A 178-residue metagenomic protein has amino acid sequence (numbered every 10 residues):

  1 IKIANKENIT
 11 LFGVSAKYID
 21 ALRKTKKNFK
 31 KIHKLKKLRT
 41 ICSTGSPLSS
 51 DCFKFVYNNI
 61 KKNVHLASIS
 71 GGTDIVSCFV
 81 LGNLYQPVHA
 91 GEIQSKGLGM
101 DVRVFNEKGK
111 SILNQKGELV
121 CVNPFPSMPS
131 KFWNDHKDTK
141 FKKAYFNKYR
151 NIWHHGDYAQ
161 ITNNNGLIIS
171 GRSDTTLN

Functional and structural regions predicted by a protein language model:
I1-I9: Conserved ATP-dependent adenylate/AMP-binding module captured primarily in the ANL superfamily
E7, H33-K36, N114, W153: Structured loop/turn residues at beta-strand edges in well-structured enzyme cores
I9-V14, R23-V88, D101: Gly/Ser/Thr-rich phosphate-binding loop
K17-D20, S127: Alpha-helix/helix-capping structural signal
A90-K96, Y149-N151: Short Gly/Pro-enriched turn/cap motifs at secondary-structure boundaries
L98-M100, G117, G156: Change "...and in nucleic-acid phosphodiester-cleaving endonucleases..." to "...and in nucleic-acid processing enzymes
R103-V104, Q160: Hydrophobic beta-strand positions
S111-I112, V120-N178: Conserved ATP-binding/catalytic segment of the ANL
